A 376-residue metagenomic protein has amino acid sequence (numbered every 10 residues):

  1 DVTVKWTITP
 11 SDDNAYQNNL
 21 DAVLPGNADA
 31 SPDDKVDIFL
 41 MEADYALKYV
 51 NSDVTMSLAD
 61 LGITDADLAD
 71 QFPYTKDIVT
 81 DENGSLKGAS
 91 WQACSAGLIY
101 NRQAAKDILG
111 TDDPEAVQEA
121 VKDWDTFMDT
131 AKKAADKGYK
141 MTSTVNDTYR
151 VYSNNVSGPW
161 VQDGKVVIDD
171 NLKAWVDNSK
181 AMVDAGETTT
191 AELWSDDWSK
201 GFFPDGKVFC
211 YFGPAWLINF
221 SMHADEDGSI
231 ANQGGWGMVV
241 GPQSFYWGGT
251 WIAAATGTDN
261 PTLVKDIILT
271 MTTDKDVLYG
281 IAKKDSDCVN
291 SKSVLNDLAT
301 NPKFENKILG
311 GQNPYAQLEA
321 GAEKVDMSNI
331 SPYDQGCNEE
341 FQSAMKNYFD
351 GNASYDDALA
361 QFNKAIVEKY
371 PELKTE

Functional and structural regions predicted by a protein language model:
V2-Q71, I108, F202, F209-C210: Extracytoplasmic "Venus flytrap"/periplasmic binding protein-like
V2-V4, P32-D37, S85-L86, A135-K140 (+5 more regions): Loop/turn elements at helix/coil->beta-strand transitions in domains of secreted/extracellular proteins
K5, A59-A69, D77-T148, W160-L193 (+3 more regions): Helix-loop-helix "hinge/cap" segment bordering the ligand-binding cleft or interdomain interface
K5-T7, D37-M41, G88-W91, G97-I99 (+4 more regions): Structural recognition of the beta-strand scaffold that forms the well-ordered cores of secreted hydrolase catalytic
A28, F39-G97, D125-M128, A231-V240 (+2 more regions): Hinge/lid segment of periplasmic solute-binding proteins
L86-G88, A134-V145, D276-D285, E368-E376: Bilobed periplasmic-binding protein-like "clamshell/Venus-flytrap" ligand-binding domains
A174-D266: Extracytoplasmic/periplasmic substrate-binding proteins
N219, F245-Y246, T250-Q335, K346 (+1 more regions): Mature extracytoplasmic/periplasmic domains
